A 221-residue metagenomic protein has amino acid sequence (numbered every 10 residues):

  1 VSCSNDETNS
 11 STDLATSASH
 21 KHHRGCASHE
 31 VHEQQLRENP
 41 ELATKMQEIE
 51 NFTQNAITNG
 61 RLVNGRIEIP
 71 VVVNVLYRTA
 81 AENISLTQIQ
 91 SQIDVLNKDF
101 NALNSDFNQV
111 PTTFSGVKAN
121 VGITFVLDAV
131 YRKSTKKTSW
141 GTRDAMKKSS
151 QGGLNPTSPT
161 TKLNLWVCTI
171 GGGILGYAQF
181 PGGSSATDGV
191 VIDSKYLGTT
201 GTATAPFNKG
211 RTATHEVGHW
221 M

Functional and structural regions predicted by a protein language model:
S2-A43: Bacterial Sec-dependent N-terminal signal peptides
H23, T58, V63, I174 (+1 more regions): Intrinsically disordered, low-complexity segments enriched in small/polar residues
E33-L62: Post-signal-peptide N-terminal segment of Sec-exported extracytoplasmic proteins
Q34-Q35, Q47, Q54, Q88-Q92 (+3 more regions): Residue-identity detector for glutamine
N39, S85-T87, D193: Helix N-cap and loop-to-helix transition residues
L42-A43, I89, G210: Short, charged, low-complexity patches
T53-N97, C168: Fold-level signature of zinc-dependent metallopeptidase catalytic domains
D94-M221: Metzincin-family zinc-dependent endopeptidase catalytic domain
